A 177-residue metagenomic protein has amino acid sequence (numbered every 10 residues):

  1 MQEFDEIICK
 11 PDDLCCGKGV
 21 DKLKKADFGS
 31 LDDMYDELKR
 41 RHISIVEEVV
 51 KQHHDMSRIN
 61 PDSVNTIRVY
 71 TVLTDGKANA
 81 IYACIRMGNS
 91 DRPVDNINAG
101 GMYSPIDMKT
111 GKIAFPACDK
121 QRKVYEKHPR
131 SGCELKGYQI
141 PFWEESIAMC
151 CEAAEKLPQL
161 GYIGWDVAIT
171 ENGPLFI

Functional and structural regions predicted by a protein language model:
M1-I67: Active-site nucleotide/adenylate-binding loops and adjacent lid/helix of ATP-dependent enzymes
H42, E48-P61, T74, R86-T170: A long amphipathic alpha-helix within ATP-dependent nucleotide-binding catalytic cores
V64-R68, A80-Y82, G164: Broad gene-expression machinery/nucleic-acid interaction feature
L73-N79: Hydrophobic, aromatic-enriched interface-forming segments
N172-F176: Conserved protein kinase catalytic/activation segment
